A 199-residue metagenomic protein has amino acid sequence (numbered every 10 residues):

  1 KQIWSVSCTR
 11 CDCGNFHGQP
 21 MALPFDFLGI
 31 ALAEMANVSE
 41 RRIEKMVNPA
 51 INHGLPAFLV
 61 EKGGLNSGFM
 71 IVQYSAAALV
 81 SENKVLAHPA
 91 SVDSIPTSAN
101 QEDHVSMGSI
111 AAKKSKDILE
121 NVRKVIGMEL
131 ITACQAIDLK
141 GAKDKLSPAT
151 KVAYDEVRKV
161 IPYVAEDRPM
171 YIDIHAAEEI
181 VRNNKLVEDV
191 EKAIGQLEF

Functional and structural regions predicted by a protein language model:
K1-F199: C-terminal auxiliary extensions adjacent to catalytic cores
